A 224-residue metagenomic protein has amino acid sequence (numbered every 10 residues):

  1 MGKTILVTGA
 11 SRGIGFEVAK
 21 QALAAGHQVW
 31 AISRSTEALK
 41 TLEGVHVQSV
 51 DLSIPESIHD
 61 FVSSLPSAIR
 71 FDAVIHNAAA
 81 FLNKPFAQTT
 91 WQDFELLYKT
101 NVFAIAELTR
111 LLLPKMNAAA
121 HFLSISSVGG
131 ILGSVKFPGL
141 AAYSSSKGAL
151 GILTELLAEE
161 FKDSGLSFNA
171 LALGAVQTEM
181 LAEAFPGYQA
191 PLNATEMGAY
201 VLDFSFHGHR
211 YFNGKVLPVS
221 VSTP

Functional and structural regions predicted by a protein language model:
T8, F71-A79, N101, S124 (+1 more regions): Rossmann-fold scaffold of SDR-type NAD(P)-dependent oxidoreductases
A10, K99, A104, L140-A149: The catalytic Tyr-X3-Lys active-site helix of short-chain dehydrogenase/reductase
S11, A19: N-terminal Rossmann NAD(P)H-binding glycine-rich loop of SDR-like oxidoreductase domains
E43-E56: Rossmann-fold cofactor-recognition segment
S67, T100-A120, A158-E159: Amphipathic alpha-helical dimer-interface segment in Rossmann-like NAD(P)H-dependent oxidoreductases
A80, A87-E107, L123, L150: Catalytic Tyr-X3-Lys loop
H121-A149, T154-E155, E159-K162: Catalytic loop of short-chain dehydrogenase/reductase
A170-L171, P186-P224: C-terminal helical subdomain
